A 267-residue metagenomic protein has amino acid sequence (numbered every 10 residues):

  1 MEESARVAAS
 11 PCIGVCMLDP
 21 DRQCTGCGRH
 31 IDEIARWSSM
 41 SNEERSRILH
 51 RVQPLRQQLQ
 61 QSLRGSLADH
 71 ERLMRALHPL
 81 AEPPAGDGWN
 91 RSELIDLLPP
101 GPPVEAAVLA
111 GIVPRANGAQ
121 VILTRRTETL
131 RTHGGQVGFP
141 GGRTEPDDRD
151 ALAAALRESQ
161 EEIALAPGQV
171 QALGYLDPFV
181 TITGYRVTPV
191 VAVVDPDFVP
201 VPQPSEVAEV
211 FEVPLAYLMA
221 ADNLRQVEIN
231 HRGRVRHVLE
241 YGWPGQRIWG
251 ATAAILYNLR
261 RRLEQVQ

Functional and structural regions predicted by a protein language model:
E2-E3, E43, R47-G138, R143-D197 (+1 more regions): N-terminal leader/linker segments that precede catalytic domains of diphosphate-processing enzymes
E2-Q23: Immediate flanking context of iron-sulfur cluster ligation sites
A9-S10, I34-A35, L59: Compact, charge-rich alpha-helical regulatory domains located at protein termini
G14-V15, E33-R36, Q136: Residue-level recognition of specific faces of alpha-helices
L18-D21, I31, G138-F139, Q203-E206: Short glycine-enriched loop/turn motifs at secondary-structure junctions
P20-S46: Iron-sulfur (Fe-S) cluster-binding segments and ferredoxin-like electron-carrier domains, especially [2Fe-2S]
P202-P244: NUDIX/MutT-family hydrolases
